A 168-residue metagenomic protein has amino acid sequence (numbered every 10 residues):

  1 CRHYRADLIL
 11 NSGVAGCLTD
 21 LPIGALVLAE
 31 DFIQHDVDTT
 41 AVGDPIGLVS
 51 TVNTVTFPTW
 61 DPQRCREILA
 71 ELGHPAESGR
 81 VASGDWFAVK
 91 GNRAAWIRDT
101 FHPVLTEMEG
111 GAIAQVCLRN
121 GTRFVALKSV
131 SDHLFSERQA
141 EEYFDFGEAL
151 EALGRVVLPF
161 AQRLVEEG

Functional and structural regions predicted by a protein language model:
C1-Y4: Short, well-structured alpha-helical segments in soluble
A6-L10, P103: Proline-aspartate-enriched helix->loop->beta-strand connector
I9, A76-R80, F124-A126: Conserved beta-strand scaffold positions in the cores of enzyme catalytic domains, especially in NTP/NDP-utilizing
A15-F101: Mid-sequence, gly/pro-rich, charge-dense loop/helix-turn segments that line enzyme active sites
A29-D38, H102-T106, D145-G154: Gly/Ser/Thr-rich active-site loops/lids in small-molecule metabolic enzymes that frequently grip phosphoryl groups
R64-P75, V116, R155-L164: Generic non-transmembrane alpha-helical segments
F87-Q139, F144: A C-terminal functional module that forms or caps the active site or interfaces directly with catalytic machinery
L134-G168: His/Asp/Glu-rich mid-to-C-terminal helical/loop segments that flank catalytic regions of hydrolases
